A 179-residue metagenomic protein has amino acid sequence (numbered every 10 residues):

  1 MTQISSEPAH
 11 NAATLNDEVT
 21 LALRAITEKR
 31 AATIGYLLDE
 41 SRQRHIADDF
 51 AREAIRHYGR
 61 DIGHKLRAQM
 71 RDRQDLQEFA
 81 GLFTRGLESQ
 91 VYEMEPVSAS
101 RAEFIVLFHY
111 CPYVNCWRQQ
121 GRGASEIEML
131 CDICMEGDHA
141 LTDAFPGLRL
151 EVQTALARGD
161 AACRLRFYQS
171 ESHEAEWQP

Functional and structural regions predicted by a protein language model:
M1-D132, L148-P179: N-terminal accessory segment detector
M129-T142: A conserved amphipathic terminal alpha-helix motif
F145: Acidic-histidine catalytic/liganding microenvironments
